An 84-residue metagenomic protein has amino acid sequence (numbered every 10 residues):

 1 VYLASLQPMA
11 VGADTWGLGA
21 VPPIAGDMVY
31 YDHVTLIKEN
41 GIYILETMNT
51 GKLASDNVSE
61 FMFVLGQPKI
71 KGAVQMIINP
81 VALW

Functional and structural regions predicted by a protein language model:
V1-W84: Active-/binding-site microenvironments in catalytic and ligand-binding cores
